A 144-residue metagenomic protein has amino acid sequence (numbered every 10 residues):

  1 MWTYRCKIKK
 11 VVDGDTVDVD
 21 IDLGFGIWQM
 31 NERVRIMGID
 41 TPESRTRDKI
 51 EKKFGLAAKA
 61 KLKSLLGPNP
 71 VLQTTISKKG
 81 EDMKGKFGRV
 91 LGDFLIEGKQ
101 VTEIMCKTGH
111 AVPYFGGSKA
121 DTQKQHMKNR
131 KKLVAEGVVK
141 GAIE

Functional and structural regions predicted by a protein language model:
M1-E144: Small beta-barrel nucleic-acid-binding modules, primarily SNase/OB-fold domains and secondarily Tudor-like barrels
